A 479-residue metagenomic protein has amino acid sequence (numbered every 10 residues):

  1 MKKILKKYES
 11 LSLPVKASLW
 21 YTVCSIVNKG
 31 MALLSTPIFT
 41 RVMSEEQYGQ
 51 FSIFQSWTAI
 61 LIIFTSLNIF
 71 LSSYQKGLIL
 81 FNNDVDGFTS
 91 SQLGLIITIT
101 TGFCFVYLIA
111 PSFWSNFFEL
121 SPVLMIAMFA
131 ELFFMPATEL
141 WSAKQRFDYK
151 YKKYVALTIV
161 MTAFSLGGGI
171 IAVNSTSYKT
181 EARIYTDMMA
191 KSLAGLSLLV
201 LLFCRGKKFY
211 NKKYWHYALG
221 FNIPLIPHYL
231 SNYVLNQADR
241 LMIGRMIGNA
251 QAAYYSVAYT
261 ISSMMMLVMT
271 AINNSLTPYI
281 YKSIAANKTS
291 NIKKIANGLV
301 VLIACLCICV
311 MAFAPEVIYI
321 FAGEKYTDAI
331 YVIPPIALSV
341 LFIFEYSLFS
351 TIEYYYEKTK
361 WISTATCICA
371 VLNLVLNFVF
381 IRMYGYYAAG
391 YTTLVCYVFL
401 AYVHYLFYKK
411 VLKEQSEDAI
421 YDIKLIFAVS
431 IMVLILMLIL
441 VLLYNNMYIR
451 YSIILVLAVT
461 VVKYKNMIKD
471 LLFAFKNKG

Functional and structural regions predicted by a protein language model:
M1-M31, T89-S90, K212-H228, A428 (+1 more regions): N-terminal membrane topogenesis motif
M1-S10, P14, K152, A156 (+6 more regions): Interhelical loop/hinge segments that connect adjacent transmembrane helices in multipass membrane
M1-Y8, I423, M437-G479: Membrane-proximal transmembrane or re-entrant/amphipathic helices at the cytosolic face
P14-V15, P111-M128, A312-S347, Y387: Interfacial segments at transmembrane-helix termini and the short loops linking adjacent helices
A17-A32, M161, A182-L202, K212-Y281 (+2 more regions): Transmembrane helical elements of multi-pass membrane transporters/channels
T36, T65-N82, A258, S262-T289 (+2 more regions): Helix-loop junctions and terminal segments of transmembrane helices in multi-pass membrane transport/translocation
F81, F134-A156, G206, A337-I368: Membrane-interface junctions at transmembrane-helix termini in multi-pass inner-membrane proteins
I126, V155-C204, C367-L372, Y386-Y408 (+1 more regions): Hydrophobic alpha-helical transmembrane segments
